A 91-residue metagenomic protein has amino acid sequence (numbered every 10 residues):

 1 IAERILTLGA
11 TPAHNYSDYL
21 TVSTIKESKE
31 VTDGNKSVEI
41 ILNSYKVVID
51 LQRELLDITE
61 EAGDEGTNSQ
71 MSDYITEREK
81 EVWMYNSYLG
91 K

Functional and structural regions predicted by a protein language model:
I1, I5-P12, L89: Leucine-rich amphipathic alpha-helices with coiled-coil/heptad-repeat character
E3-R4, S17-D73: Acidic/histidine-rich alpha-helical segments that form the ligand environment of transition-metal centers
G9, R53, V82-N86: Short amphipathic alpha-helical interaction/hinge segments
S69-K91: Short, contiguous alpha-helical
